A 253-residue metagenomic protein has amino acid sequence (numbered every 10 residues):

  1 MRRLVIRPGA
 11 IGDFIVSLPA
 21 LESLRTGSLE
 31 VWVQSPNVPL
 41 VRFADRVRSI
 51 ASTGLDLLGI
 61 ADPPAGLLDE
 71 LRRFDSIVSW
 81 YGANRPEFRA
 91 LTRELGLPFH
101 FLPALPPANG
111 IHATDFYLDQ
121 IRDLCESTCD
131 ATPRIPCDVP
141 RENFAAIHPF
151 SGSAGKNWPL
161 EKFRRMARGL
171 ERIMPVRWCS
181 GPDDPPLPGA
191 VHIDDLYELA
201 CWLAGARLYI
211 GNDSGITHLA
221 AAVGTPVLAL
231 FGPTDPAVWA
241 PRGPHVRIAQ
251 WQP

Functional and structural regions predicted by a protein language model:
M1-P253: Catalytic machinery of carbohydrate-active enzymes, primarily nucleotide-sugar-dependent glycosyltransferases
